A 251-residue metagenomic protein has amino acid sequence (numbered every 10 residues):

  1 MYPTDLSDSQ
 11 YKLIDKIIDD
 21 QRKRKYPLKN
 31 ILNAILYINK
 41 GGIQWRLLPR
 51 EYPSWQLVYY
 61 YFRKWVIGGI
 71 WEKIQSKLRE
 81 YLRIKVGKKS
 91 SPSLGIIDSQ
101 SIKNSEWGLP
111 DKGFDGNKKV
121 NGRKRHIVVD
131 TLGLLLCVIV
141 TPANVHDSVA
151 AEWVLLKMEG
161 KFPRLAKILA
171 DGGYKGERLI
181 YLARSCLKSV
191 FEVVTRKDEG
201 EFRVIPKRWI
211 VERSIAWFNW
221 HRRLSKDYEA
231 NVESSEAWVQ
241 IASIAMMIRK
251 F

Functional and structural regions predicted by a protein language model:
M1-F251: Short alpha-helical elements
